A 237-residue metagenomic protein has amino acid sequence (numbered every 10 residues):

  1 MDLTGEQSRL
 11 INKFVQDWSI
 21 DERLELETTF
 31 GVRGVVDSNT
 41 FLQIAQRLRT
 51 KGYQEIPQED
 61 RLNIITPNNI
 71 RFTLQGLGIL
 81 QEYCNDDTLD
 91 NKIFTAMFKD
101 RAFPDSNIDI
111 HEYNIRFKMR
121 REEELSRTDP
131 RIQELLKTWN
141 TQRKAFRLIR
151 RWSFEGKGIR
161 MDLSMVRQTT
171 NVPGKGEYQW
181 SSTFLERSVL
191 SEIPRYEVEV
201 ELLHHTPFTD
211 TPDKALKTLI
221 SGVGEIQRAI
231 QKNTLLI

Functional and structural regions predicted by a protein language model:
M1-I237: Phosphate-end processing signature that detects enzymes handling 5′-triphosphorylated RNA and polyphosphate
